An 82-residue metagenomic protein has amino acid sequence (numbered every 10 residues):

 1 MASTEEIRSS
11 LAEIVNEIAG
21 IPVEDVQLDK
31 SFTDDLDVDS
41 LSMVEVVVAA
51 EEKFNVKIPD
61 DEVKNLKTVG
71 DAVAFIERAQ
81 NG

Functional and structural regions predicted by a protein language model:
A2-E24, A79-G82: Thiotemplate assembly-line natural product biosynthesis machinery
A12, D29, V47: Generic structural marker for isolated residues within well-ordered, non-membrane alpha-helices of soluble domains
G20-I21, D37-V38, V56: Helix N-cap/coil-helix junction residues
Q27-D39, D60-T68: Glycine-rich loop motifs involved in handling phospho/adenylate chemistry
M43-N65: Phosphopantetheinylated carrier protein domains
K64, G70-N81: C-terminal structural segments of small proteins and small subunits
